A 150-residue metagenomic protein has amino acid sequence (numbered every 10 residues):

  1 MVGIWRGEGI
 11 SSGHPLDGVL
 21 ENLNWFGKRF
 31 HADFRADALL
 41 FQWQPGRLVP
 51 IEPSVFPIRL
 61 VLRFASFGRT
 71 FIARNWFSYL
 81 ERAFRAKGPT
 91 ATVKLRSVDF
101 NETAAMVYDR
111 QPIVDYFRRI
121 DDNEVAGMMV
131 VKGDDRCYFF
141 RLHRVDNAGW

Functional and structural regions predicted by a protein language model:
M1-W150: Soluble ligand-binding/transfer domains with enclosed cavities or grooves
